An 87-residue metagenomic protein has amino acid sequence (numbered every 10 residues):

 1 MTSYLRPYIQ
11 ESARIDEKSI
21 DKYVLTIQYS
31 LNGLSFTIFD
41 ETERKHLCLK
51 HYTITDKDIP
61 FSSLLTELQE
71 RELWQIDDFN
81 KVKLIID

Functional and structural regions predicted by a protein language model:
T2-K45: Gly/Thr-rich phosphate-binding beta-strand-loop-beta motif of the actin/hexokinase/Hsp70
K18, K22, K45, K50 (+2 more regions): Context-gated lysine
T26, D77-D87: Short glycine-rich phosphate-binding loop at a beta-alpha junction
F36-F39, F61, F79: Phenylalanine-focused residue identity feature
C48-D77: N-terminal phosphate-binding loop and adjacent alpha-helix
